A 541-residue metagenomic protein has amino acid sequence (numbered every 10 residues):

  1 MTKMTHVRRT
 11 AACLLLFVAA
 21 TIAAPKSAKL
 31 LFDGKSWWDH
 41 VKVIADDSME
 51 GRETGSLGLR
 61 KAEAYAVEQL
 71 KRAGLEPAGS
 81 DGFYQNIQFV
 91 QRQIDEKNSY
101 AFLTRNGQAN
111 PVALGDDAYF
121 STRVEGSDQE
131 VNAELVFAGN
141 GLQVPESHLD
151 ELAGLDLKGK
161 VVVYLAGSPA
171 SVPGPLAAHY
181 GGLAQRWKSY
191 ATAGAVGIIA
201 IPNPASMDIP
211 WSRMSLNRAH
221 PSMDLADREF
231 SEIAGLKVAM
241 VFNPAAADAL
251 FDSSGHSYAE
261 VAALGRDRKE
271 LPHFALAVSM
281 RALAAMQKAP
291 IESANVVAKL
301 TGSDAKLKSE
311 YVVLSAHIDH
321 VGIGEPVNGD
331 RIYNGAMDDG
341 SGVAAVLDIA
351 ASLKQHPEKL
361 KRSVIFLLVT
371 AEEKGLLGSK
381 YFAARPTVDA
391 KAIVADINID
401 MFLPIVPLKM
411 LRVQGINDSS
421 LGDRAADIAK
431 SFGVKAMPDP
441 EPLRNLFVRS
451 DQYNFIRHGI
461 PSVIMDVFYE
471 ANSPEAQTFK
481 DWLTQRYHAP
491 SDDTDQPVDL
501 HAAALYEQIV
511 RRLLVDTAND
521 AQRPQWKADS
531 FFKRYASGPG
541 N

Functional and structural regions predicted by a protein language model:
I22-A78, S309-Y311, K527, N541: N-terminal hydrophobic or amphipathic helices/low-complexity stretches enriched in small/hydrophobic/Pro/Gly
K26-L31, D47-L57, S99, T122-G126 (+10 more regions): Second-shell loop/turn segments in exported
K29, E96, R105-N106, D117-D150 (+4 more regions): Soluble metallo-hydrolase cores and metallopeptidase-like ectodomains found primarily in the secretory/periplasmic
F32, A113-F230, A234-L236, T301 (+3 more regions): Extracellular/luminal Protease-associated
E50-P169, E292-S293: Noncatalytic luminal/extracellular "stalk/propeptide" segments of secretory-pathway proteins
A113, D128, L225-F230, A234-Y258 (+1 more regions): Metal-dependent peptidase/peptidase-like ectodomains
H179-Q185, S189, S206, G322 (+1 more regions): Acidic/histidine-rich catalytic neighborhood of metal-dependent amide-processing enzymes
A191, P202, R268, P407-G540: Active-site-adjacent substrate-binding region of metalloamidase/peptidase-like peptide-processing proteins
